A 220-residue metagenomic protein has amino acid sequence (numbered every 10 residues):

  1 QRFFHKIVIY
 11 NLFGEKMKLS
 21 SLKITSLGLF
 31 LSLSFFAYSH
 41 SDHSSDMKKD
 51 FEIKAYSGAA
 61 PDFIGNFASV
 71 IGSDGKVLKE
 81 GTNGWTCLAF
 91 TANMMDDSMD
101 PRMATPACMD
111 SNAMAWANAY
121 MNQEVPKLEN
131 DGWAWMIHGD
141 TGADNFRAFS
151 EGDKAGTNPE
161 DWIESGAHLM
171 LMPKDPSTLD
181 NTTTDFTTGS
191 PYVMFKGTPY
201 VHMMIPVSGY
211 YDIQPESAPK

Functional and structural regions predicted by a protein language model:
Q1-K16: Short, Lys/Arg-enriched N-terminal segments with co-localized hydrophobic residues within the first ~10-30 amino acids
Y10, S21, L33-F35: Generic signature of intrinsically disordered, low-complexity, basic-rich segments and short cationic peptides
M17-S26: Bacterial N-terminal signal peptides that target proteins for export
S26-S34: Bacterial N-terminal signal peptides
F35-S41: Sec/Tat signal peptide C-region and signal peptidase I cleavage site
S41-K220: Primary mode marks residue(s) on the alpha4-beta5-alpha5 output face of response regulator receiver
